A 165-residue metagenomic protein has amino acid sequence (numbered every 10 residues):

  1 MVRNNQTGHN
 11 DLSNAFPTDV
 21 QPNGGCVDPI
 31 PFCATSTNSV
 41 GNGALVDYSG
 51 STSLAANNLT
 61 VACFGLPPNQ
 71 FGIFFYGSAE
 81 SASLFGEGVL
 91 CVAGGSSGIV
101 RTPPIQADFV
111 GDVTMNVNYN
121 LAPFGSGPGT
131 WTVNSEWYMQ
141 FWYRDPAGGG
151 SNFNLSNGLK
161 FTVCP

Functional and structural regions predicted by a protein language model:
M1-V40: Intrinsically disordered, low-complexity linkers and terminal tails enriched in Ser/Thr/Pro/Gly with interspersed basic
C26-P165: Residue-level hotspots within well-ordered secondary structure
